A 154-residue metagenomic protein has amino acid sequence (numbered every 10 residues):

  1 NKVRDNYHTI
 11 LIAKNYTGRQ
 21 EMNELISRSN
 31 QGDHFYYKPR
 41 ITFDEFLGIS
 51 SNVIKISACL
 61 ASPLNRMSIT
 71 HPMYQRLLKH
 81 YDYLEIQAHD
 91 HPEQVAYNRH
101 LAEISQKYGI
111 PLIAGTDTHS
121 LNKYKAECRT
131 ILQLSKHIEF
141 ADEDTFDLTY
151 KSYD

Functional and structural regions predicted by a protein language model:
N1-F35: Hydrophobic or amphipathic alpha-helical targeting/insertion segments
K2, I12, Y36, Y74 (+3 more regions): Homeobox/homeodomain signature
D5-Y7, I49-S51, H80, L112-A114 (+1 more regions): A generic structural signal for well-ordered coil/turn residues at beta-strand boundaries that shape enzyme active-site
N6-L11, C59-L64, I86-H89, D142-D154: Charged, low-complexity surface segments at secondary-structure and domain boundaries
H8-R19, S105-Q106, L134-F140: A polyampholytic, Gly/Pro-enriched intrinsically disordered region
E24-Y124, T130: Domain-core and long-helix interface of multi-subunit machines
I113, S120-K125, T130-D154: Phosphate/diphosphate-binding loops
